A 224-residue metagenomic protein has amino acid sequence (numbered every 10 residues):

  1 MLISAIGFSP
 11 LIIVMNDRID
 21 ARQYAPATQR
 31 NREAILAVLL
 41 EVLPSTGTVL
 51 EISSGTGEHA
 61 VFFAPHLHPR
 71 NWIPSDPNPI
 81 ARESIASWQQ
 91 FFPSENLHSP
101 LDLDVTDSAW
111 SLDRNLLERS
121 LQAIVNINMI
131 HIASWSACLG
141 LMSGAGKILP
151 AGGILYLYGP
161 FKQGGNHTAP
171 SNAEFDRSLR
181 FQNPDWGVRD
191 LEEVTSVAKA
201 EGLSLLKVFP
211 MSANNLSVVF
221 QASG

Functional and structural regions predicted by a protein language model:
V14-S45: Class I SAM-dependent methyltransferase Rossmann-like catalytic core, especially the SAM/SAH-binding loop
T46-G55: Conserved class I S-adenosyl-L-methionine
L50, V61-W110: Class I SAM-dependent methyltransferase SAM/SAH-binding core
V125: A conserved beta-strand element that flanks and buttresses the S-adenosyl-L-methionine
I132-A145: A short, conserved alpha-helix within the catalytic core of class I
G152-F161: Conserved beta-strand signature within the Rossmann-like core of class I S-adenosyl-L-methionine
T168-E192: Conserved Class I S-adenosyl-L-methionine
L203-G224: Core SAM-dependent methyltransferase catalytic element
